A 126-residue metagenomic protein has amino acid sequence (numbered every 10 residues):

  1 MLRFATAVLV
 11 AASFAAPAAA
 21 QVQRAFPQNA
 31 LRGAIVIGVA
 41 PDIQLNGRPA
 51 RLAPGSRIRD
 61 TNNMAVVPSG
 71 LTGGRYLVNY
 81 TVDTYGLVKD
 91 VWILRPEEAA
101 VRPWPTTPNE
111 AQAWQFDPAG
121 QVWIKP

Functional and structural regions predicted by a protein language model:
L2-A5, P17-Q44, M64-P126: Short, flexible, surface-exposed loop segments at domain boundaries
L9-P17: Hydrophobic core
A50-V66: Beta-strand/loop nucleic-acid-binding surfaces
